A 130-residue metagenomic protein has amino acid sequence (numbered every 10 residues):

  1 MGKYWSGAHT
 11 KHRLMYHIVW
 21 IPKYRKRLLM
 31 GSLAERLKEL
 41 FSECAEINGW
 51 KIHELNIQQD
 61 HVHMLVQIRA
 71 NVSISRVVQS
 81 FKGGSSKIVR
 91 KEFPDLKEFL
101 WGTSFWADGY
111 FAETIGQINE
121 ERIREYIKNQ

Functional and structural regions predicted by a protein language model:
M1-Q130: Basic nucleic-acid-binding interfaces
